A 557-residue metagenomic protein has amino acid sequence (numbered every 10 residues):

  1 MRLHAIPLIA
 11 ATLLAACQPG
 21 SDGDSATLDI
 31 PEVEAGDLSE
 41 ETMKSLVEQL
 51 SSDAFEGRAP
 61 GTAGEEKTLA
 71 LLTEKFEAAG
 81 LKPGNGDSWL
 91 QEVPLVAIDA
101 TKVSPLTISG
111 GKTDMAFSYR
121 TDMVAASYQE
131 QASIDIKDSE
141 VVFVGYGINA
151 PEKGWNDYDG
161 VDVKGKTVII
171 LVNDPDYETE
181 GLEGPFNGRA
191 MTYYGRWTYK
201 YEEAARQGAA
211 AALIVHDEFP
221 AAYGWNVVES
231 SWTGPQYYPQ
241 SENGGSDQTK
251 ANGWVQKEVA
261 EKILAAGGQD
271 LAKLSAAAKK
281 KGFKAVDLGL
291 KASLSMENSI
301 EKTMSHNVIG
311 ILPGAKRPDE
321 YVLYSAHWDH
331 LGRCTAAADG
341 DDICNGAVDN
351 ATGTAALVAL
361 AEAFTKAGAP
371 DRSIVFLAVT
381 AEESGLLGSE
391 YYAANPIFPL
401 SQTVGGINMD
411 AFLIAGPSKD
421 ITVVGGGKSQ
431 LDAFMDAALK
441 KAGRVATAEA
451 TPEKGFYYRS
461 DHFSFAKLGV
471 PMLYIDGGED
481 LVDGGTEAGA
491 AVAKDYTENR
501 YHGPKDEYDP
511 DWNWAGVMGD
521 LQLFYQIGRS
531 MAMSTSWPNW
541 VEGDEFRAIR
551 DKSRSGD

Functional and structural regions predicted by a protein language model:
L14-A16: C-terminal motif of bacterial Sec signal peptides marking the signal peptidase cleavage site
A35-F55, P60-P83, T107-T113, D162 (+3 more regions): Catalytic-core environment of secreted peptidases
S39, Y119-N243, Q248-T249, D342-N345 (+2 more regions): Extracellular/luminal Protease-associated
E56-L182, V286, I300, S305 (+1 more regions): Noncatalytic luminal/extracellular "stalk/propeptide" segments of secretory-pathway proteins
S109-G111, Y119-G160, G244-G346, A359-E362 (+2 more regions): Soluble metallo-hydrolase cores and metallopeptidase-like ectodomains found primarily in the secretory/periplasmic
S118-T121, S133, D159, G165 (+6 more regions): Metal-dependent peptidase/peptidase-like ectodomains
R189, Y193, P220, G332 (+2 more regions): Acidic/histidine-rich catalytic neighborhood of metal-dependent amide-processing enzymes
E362, K366, V482-R550: His/Asp/Glu-rich mid-to-C-terminal helical/loop segments that flank catalytic regions of hydrolases
